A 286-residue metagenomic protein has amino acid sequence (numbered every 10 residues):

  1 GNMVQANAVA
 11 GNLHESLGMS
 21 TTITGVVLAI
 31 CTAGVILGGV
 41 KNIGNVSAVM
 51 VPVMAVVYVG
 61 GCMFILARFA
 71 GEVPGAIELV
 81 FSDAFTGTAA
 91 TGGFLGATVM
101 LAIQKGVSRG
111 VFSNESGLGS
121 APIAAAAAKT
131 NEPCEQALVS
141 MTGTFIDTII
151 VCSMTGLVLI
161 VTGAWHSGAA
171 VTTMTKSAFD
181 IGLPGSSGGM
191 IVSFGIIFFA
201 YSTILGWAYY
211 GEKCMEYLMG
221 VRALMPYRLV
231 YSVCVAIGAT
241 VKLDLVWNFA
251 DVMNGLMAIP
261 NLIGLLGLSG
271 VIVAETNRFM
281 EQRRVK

Functional and structural regions predicted by a protein language model:
G1-A10, T32-V46, F64-A76, L157-V192 (+2 more regions): Transmembrane helix-loop junctions in multi-pass membrane proteins
G1-A6, S20-A29, A67-P74, D83-E132 (+2 more regions): Hydrophobic, membrane-embedded alpha-helices of multi-pass small-molecule transporters
A8-L13, S20-F81, M215, W247-V273 (+1 more regions): Membrane-interface loop-to-helix entry segments
L17-V26, F85-L101, I181-M190, V221-P226 (+1 more regions): Membrane-interfacial loop-to-helix junctions in multi-pass transporters
G25, T130-I146, V221-L229: Membrane-interface alpha-helices at helix entry/exit sites of multi-pass transporters
V57, A89-S113, I150-V158, P184-F198 (+2 more regions): Select transmembrane alpha-helical segments in multipass membrane proteins
G61-L79, G87, T91-G93, A127-T130 (+1 more regions): Extracellular/periplasmic helix-exit of transmembrane alpha-helices
S193-G195, A200-I237, V271-K286: C-terminal membrane-solvent junction of multi-pass transporters and transport-like membrane proteins
